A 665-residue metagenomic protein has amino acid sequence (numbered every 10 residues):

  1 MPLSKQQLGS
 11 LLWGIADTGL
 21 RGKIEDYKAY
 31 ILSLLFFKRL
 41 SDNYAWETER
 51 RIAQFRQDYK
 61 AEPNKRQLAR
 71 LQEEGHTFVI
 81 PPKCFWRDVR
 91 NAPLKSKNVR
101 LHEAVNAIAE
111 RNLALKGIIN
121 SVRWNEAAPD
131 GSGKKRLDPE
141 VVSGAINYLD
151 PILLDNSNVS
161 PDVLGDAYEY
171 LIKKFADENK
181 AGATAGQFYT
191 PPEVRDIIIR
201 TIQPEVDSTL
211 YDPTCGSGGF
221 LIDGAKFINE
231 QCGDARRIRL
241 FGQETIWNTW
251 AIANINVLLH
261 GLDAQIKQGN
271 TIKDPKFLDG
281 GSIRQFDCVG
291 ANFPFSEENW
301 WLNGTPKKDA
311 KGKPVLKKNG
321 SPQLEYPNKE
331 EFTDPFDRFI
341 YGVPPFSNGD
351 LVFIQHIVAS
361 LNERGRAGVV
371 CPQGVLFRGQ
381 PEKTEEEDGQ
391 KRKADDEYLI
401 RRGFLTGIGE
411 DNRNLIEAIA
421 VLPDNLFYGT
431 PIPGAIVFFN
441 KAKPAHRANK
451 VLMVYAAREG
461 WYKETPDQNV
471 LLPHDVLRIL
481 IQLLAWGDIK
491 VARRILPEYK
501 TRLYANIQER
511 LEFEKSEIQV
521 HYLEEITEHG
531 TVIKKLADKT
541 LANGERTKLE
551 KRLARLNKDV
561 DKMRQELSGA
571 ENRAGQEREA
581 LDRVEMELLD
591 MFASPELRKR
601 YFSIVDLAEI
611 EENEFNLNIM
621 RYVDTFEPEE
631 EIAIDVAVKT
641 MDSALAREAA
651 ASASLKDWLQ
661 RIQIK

Functional and structural regions predicted by a protein language model:
M1-I202, V206, Q265-K276, V421-D424 (+2 more regions): Non-catalytic, mostly N-terminal accessory regions of nucleic-acid modification and defense proteins
G14, Y27-R39, I198, W250 (+1 more regions): Conserved Class I SAM-dependent methyltransferase catalytic core
K135, S157, T214, G242-I246 (+10 more regions): Hydrophobic alpha-helical scaffolding
I146-N147, Q265-K267, I272-K273, E331-D337 (+4 more regions): Short acidic (Asp/Glu) and glycine-rich catalytic loops that position anionic groups and cofactors
T184-S321, L351-V352, C371-G374, Q380-N412 (+1 more regions): Conserved S-adenosyl-L-methionine
D196, I222, A251, A291-F293 (+12 more regions): Feature representing long, continuous alpha-helical segments
K311-V343, F353: Surface-exposed acidic, glycine/proline-enriched linker/cap segments that occur as 15-30-residue helix-coil
L415-I416, L426-D488: C-terminal, active-site-flanking charged/polar segments
